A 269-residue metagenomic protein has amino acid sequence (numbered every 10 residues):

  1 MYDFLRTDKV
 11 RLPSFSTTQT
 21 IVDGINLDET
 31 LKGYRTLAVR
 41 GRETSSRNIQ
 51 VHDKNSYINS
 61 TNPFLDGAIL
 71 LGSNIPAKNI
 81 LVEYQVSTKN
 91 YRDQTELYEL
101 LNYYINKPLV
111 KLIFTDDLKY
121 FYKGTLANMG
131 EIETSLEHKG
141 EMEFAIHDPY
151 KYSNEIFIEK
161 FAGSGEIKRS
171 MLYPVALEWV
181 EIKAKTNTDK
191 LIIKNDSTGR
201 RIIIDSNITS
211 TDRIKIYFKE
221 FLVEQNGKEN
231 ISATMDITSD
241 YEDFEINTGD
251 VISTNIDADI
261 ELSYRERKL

Functional and structural regions predicted by a protein language model:
M1-N59: Polar/acidic, low-complexity leader/linker segments enriched in S/T/G and N/D
F4-K9, E83-A127: Short, acidic/charged, Gly/Pro-enriched secondary-structure junctions
S14, I21-V39, F121-A127, R201-N207 (+1 more regions): Short amphipathic beta-strand/extended segments with alternating polar/hydrophobic composition
G41, V110-P149: Short beta-strand and beta-hairpin "edge-sheet" elements
S56-N59, P63-G67, R92-E99: N-terminal, charged/glycine-rich beta-strand/loop interface patches
P63-Y91, L136-P149, V251: Oligomerization/assembly interface segments of phage tail-like spikes and tubes
N74-K78, Y104-N106, T134-H138, L172-A176 (+2 more regions): Solvent-exposed loop and beta-edge segments used for protein-protein assembly and interaction
Y152-L269: Intrinsically disordered, low-complexity segments enriched in serine, threonine, and glycine
